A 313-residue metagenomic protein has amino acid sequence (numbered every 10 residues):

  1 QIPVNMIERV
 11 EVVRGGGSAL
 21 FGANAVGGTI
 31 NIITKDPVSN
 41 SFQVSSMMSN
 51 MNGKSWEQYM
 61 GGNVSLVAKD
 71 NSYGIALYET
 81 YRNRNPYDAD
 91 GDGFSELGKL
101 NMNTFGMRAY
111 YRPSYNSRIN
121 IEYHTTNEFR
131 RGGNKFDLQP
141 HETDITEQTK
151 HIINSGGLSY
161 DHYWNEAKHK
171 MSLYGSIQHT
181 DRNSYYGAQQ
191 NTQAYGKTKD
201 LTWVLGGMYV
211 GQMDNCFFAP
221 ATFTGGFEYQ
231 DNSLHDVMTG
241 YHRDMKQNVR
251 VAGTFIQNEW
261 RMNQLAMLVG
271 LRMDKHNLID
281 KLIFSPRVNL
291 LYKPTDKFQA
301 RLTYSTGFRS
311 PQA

Functional and structural regions predicted by a protein language model:
Q1-P3, V12, N24-M47, Q58-V64: N-terminal periplasmic accessory domains that precede and gate Gram-negative outer-membrane beta-barrel machines
G28, F42, Q58-G62, N103-M107 (+5 more regions): Hydrophobic, lipid-facing positions within transmembrane beta-strands of outer-membrane proteins
T34, L66-A68, Y111-P113, H162-W164 (+6 more regions): Residue-level signature of outer-membrane beta-barrel architecture
N40-S41, N71-I75, Y115-I121, N165-M171 (+3 more regions): Repeated loop/turn-to-beta-strand initiation elements of outer-membrane beta-barrel proteins
F42-S46, I75-E79, M107-A109, I121-Y123 (+5 more regions): Membrane-embedded beta-strand positions of outer-membrane beta-barrel proteins
M48-N52, D70, Y81-N85, T125-F129 (+7 more regions): Transmembrane beta-strands of outer-membrane beta-barrel pores
R84-T104, Y110-M171, I177-L201: Flexible loop and strand-edge segments within Gram-negative outer membrane beta-barrel domains
S114, F218-T224, E228, V237-A313: Structural signature of Gram-negative outer-membrane beta-barrels, strongest in the C-terminal barrel of TonB-dependent
